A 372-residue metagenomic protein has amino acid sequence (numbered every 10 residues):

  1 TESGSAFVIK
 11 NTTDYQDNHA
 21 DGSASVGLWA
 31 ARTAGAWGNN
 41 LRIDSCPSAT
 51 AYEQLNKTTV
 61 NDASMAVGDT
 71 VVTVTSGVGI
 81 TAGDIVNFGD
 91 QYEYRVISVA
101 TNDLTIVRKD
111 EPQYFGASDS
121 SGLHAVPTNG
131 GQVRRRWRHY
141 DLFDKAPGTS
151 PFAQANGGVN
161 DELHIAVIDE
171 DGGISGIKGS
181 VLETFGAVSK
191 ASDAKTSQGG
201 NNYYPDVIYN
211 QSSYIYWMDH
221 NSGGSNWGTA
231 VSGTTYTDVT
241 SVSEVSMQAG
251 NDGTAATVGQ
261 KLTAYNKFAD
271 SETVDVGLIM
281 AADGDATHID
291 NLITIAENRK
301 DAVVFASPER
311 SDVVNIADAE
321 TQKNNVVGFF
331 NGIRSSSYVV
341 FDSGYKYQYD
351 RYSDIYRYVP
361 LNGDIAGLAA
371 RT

Functional and structural regions predicted by a protein language model:
T1-N56, T81-A100, T105-T372: A glycine- and small-residue-enriched flexible loop/hinge signal that marks low-structured segments
L55-M65: Disulfide-bonded cysteine-rich modules in secreted/extracellular proteins, activating on the conserved Cys frameworks
N61, T75, I97-A100: N-terminal non-cleavable signal-anchor helices
V67-D69, T101: Residue-level signal for tight coil/turn positions that link beta-strands
D69-S76: Short alpha-helix capping/helix-loop boundary micro-motifs
